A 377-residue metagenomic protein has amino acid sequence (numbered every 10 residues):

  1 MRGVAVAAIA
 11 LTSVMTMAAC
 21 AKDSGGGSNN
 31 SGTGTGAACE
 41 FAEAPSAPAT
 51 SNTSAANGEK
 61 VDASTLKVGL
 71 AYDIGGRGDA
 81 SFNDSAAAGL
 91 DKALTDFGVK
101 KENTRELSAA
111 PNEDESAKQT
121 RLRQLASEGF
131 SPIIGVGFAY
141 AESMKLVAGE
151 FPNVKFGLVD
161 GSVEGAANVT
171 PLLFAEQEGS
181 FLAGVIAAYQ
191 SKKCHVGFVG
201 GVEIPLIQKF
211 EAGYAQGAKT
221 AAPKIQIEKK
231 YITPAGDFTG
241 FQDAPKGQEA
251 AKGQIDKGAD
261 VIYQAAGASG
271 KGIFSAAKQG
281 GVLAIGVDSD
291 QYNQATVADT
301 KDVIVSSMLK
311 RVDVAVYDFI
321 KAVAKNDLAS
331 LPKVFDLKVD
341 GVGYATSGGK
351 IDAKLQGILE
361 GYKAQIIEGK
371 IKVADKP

Functional and structural regions predicted by a protein language model:
M1-A10: N-terminal export and membrane-targeting signals
V14-A19: C-terminal motif of bacterial Sec signal peptides marking the signal peptidase cleavage site
K22-P377: A residue-level marker of the well-folded mature domains of exported/periplasmic proteins
